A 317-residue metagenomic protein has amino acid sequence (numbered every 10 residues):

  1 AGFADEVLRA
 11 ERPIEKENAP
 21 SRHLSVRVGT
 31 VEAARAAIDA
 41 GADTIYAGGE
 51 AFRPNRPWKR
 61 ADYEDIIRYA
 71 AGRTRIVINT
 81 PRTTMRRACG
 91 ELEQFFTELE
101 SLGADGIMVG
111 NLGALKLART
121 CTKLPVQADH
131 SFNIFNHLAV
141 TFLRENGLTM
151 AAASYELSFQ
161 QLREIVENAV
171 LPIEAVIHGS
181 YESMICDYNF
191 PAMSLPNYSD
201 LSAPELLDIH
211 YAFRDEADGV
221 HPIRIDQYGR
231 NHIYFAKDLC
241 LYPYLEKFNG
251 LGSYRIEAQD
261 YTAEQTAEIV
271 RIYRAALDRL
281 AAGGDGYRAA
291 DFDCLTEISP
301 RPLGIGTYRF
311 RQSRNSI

Functional and structural regions predicted by a protein language model:
A1-F142, N146-I317: Active-site pocket-lining/capping segments in soluble small-molecule metabolic enzymes
